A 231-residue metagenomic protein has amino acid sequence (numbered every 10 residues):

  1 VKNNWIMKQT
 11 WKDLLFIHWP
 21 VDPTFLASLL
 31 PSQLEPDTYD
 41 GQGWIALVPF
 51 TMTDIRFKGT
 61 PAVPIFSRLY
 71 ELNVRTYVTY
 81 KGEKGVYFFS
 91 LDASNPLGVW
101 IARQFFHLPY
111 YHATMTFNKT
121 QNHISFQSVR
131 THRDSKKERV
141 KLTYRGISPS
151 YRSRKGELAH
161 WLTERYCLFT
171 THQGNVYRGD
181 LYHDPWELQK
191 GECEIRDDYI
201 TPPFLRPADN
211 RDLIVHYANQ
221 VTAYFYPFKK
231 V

Functional and structural regions predicted by a protein language model:
V1-K58, I200-P207, L213-V231: Hydrophobic, proline/glycine-rich low-complexity stretches
W44-A93: Extended, compositionally biased
N73-V231: Internal, well-folded beta-alpha domain core
